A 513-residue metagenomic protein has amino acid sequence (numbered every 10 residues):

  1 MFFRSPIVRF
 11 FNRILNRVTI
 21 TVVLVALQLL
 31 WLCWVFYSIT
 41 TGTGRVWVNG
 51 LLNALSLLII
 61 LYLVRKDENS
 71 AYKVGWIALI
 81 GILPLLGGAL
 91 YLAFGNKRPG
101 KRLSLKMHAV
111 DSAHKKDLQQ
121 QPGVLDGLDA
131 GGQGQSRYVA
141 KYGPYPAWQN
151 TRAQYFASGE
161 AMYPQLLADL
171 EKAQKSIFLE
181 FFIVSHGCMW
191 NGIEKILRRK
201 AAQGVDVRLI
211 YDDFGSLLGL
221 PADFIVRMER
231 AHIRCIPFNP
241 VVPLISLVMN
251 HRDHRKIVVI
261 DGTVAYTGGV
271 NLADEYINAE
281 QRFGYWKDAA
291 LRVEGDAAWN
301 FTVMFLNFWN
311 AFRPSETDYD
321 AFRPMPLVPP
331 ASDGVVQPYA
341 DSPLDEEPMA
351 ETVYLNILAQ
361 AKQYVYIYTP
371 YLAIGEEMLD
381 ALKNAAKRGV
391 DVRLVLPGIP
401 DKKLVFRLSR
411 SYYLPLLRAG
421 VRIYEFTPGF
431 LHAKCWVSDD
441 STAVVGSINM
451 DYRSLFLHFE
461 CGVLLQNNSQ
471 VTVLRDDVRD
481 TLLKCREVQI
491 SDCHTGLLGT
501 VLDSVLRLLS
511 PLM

Functional and structural regions predicted by a protein language model:
M1-T352, N356, Q360, P400 (+6 more regions): N-terminal localization/anchoring segments of enzymes in phospholipid and broader phosphate metabolism
F182, Y371, V405: Glycine- and other small-residue-rich loops at beta-strand/loop junctions that grip anionic moieties
Y364: Phosphate-/nucleic-acid-contacting segments
Y371-R393, P397-G398, K402: Helical hairpin unit composed of two closely spaced alpha helices linked by a short loop
D380, F406-R410: Short glycine/threonine-rich loop-to-helix capping motif typified by GTGT followed within a few residues by an Asp-Pro
I423-T427: Active-site donor-binding acidic/aromatic loop of nucleotide-activated sugar and phosphosugar transferases involved
K434: Catalytic-core elements of nucleic-acid end-processing and repair enzymes
